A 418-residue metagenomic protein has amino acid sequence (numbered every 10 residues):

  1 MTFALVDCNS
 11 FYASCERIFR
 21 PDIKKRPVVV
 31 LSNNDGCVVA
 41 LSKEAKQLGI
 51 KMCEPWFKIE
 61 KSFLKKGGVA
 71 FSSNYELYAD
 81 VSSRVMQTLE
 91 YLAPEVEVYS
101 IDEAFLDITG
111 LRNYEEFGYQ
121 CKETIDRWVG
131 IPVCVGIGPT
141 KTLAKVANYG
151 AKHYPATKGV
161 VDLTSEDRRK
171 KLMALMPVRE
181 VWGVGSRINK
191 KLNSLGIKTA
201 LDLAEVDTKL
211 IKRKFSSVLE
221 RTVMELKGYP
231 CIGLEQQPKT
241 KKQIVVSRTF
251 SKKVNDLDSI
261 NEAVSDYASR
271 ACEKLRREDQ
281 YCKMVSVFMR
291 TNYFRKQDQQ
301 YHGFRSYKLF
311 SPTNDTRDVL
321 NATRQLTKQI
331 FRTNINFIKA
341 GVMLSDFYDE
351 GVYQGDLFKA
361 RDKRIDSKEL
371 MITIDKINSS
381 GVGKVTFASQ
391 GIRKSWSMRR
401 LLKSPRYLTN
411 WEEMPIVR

Functional and structural regions predicted by a protein language model:
M1-M224, D362-R418: Gly/Gly-Pro- and Ser/Thr-rich, intrinsically disordered tail segments characteristic of DNA damage-repair and tolerance
K24-R26, I131, Y281-K283, G303-R305 (+2 more regions): A generic structural signal for short beta-strands and their flanking turns/coil linkers
Y99-E103, G138-K141, Q280-M284, I335-K339: Short Gly/Ser/Thr- and Asp/Glu-enriched loop/turn motifs at secondary-structure junctions
A104-T109, F304-F310, Q354-K359: Short, hydrophobic beta-strand segments
R112-E116, R295-K296, Y348-Q354: Short, charged/polar, Gly/Pro-enriched secondary-structure boundary elements
K145-A147, Q297-Q299, Y353: Short, well-ordered secondary-structure micro-motifs
E180, K190-N336, V417-R418: DNA-contacting surface of Y-family translesion DNA polymerases
R324-S380: C-terminal hydrophobic structural anchor segments that stabilize assembly/packing rather than catalytic chemistry
